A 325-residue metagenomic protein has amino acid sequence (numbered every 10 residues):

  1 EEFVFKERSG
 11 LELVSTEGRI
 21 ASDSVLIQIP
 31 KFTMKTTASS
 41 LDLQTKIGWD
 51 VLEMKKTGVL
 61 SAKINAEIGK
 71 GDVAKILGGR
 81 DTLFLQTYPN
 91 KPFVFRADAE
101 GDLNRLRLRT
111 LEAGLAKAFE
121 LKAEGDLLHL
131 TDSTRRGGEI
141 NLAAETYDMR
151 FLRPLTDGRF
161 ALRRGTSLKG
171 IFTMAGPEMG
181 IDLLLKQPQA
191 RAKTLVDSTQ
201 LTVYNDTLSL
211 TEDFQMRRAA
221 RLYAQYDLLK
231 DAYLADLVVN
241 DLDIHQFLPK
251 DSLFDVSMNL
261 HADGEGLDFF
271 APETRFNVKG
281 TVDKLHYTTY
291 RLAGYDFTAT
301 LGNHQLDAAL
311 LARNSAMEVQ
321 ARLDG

Functional and structural regions predicted by a protein language model:
E2-G325: Interface amphipathic segments
